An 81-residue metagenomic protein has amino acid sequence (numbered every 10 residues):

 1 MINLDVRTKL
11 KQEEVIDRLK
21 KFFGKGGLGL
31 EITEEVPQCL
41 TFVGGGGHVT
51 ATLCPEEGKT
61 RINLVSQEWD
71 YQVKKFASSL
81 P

Functional and structural regions predicted by a protein language model:
M1-I32: Terminal, regulation- and interaction-focused segments at domain boundaries
N3-R7, T41, R61-N63: Short aromatic/hydrophobic contact patches that present stacked aromatics for nucleic-acid/ligand binding
I16-D17, V36, N63: Generic detection of intrinsically disordered/low-complexity segments and helix-coil linkers/edges
K20-K25, Q38-G46: Short, solvent-exposed secondary-structure boundary motifs
E34-L40, G58: Ser/Thr- and Asn-enriched, surface-exposed coil loops between beta-strands
V43-P81: Beta-strand/loop substructures that line and gate deep hydrophobic ligand-binding cavities in soluble
